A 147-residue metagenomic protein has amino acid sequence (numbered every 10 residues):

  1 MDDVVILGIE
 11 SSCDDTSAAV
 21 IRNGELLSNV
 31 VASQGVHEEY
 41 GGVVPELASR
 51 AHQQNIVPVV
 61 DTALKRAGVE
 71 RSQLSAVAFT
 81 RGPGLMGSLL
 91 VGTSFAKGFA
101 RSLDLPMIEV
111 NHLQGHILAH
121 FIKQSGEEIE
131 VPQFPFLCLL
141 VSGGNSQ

Functional and structural regions predicted by a protein language model:
M1-Q147: Short acidic/glycine-rich loops and adjacent helix/strand connectors that line catalytic pockets where negatively
